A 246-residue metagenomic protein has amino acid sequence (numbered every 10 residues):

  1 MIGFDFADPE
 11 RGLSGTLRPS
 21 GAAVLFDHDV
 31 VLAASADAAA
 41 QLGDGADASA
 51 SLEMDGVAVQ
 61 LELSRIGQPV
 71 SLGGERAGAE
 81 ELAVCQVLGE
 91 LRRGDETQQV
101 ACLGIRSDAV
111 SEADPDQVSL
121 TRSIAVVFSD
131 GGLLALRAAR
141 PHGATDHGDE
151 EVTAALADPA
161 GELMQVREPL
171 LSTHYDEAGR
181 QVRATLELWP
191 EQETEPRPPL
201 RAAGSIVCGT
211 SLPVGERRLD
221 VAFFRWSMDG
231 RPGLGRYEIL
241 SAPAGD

Functional and structural regions predicted by a protein language model:
M1-D246: Structured soluble/peripheral alpha/beta segments that form catalytic or ligand/cofactor-binding pockets
